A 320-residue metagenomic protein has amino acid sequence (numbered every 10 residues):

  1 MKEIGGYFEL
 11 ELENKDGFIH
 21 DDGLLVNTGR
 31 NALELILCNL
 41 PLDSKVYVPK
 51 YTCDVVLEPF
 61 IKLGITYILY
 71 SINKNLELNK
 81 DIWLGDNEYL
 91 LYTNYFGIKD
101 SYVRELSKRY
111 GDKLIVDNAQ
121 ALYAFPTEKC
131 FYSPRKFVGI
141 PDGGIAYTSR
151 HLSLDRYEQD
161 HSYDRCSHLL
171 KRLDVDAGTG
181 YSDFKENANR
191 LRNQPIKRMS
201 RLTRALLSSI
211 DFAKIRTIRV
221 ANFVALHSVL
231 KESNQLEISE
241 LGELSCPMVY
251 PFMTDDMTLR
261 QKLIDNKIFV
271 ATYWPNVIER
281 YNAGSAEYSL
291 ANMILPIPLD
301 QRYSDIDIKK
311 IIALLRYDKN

Functional and structural regions predicted by a protein language model:
K2-Y7, H20, L24, G29 (+4 more regions): PLP-dependent aminotransferase class I/II
I4-F18, D22-G23, E34-R109, K113-I115: PLP-dependent aminotransferase-like
E13, Y51-V55, D117-F125, T254-M257: Short, polar loop motifs at secondary-structure junctions
T52, S71-L76, A119-A121, P134-V138 (+1 more regions): Short, acidic/turn-prone active-site loops that include or flank metal/cofactor- and phosphate-binding residues
L76-D81, Y123-E128, G139-T148, R280-G284: Short, charged, surface-exposed secondary-structure boundary motifs
T93-I98, Y102-D112, A119-L122, Y132-G143 (+1 more regions): Internal, well-ordered alpha/beta segment that forms a basic, Gly-enriched binding/recognition surface
T127-R172: Active-site PLP attachment segment
